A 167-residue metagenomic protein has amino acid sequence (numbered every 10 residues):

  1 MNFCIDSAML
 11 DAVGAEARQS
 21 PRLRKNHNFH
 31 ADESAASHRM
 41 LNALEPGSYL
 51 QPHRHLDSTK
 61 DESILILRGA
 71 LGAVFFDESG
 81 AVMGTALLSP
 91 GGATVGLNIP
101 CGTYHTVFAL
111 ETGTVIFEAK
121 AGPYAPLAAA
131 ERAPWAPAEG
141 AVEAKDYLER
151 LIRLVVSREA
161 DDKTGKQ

Functional and structural regions predicted by a protein language model:
M1-H38, G84-P90, D146-Q167: A short, N-terminal "cap"/entry segment at the start of jelly-roll beta-barrel domains of the cupin/DSBH fold
L23, L41-K60: Conserved short histidine dyad/triad with adjacent acidic residue
N28-D32, Q51-L56, F108-A109: Short histidine-centered beta-strand/loop micro-motifs that create catalytic or ligand/metal-coordination sites
L41-N42, D61-I66, L97, V107-F108: His/acidic/aromatic-lined binding-pocket segments of jelly-roll/cupin-type domains and related regulatory beta-sandwich
Y49-Q51, G72, A93-L97, C101-T106 (+1 more regions): Histidine-centered metal-chelating micro-motifs
T59-S79: Glycine- and acidic-residue-biased ligand/ion/polar-headgroup-sensing regions
S63, D77-H105: Short acidic-glycine-tyrosine-enriched beta hairpin
A81-V82, Y104-Q167: Double-stranded beta-helix
